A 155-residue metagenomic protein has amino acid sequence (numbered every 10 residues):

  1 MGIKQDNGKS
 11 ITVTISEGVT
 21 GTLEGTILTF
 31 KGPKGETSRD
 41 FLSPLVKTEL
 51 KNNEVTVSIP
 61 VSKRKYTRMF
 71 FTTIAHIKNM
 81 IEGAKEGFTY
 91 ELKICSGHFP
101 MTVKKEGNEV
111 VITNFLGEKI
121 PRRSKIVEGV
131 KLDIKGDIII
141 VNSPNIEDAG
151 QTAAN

Functional and structural regions predicted by a protein language model:
M1-N155: Ribosome-associated RNA-binding proteins
